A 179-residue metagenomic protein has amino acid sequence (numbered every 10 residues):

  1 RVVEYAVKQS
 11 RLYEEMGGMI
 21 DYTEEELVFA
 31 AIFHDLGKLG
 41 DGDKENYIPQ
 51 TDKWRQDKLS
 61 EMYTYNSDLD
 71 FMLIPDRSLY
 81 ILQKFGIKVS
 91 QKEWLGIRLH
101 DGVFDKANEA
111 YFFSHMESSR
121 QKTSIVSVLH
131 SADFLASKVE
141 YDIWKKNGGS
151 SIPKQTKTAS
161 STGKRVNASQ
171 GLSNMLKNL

Functional and structural regions predicted by a protein language model:
R1: All-alpha helical catalytic cores of prenyl diphosphate-utilizing isoprenoid enzymes
E4-Y5, Q9, G17-G148: Divalent metal-dependent catalytic cores for phosphoryl transfer on phosphate-bearing substrates
R11, S161-T162, Q170: Compositionally biased regions
K157-R165: Extracellular secretome segments
R165-L179: Short linear clamp-binding motif
